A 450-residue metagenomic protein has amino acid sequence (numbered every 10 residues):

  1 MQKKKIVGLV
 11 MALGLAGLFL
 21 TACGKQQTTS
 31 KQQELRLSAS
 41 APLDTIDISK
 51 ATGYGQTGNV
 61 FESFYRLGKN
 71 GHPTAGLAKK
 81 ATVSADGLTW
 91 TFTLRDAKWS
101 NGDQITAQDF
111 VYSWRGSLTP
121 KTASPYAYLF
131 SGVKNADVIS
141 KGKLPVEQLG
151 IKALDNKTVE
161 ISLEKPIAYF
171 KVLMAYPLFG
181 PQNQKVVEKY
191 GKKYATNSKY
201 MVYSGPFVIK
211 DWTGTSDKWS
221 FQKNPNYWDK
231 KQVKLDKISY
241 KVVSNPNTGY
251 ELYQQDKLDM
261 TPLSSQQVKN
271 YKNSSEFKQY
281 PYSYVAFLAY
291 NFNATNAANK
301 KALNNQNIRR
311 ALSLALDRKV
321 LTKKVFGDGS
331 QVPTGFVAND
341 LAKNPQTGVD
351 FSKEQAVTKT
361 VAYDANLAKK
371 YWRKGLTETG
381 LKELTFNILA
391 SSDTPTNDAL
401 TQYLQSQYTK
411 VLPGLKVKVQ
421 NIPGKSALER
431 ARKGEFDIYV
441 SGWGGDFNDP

Functional and structural regions predicted by a protein language model:
S38-A85, T122: N-terminal lobe/hinge region of extracytoplasmic solute-binding protein
A39-G55, L77, F170-G180, N291 (+1 more regions): A structural "hinge/loop" feature
A107-Q108, Y112, N156-E160, L235-K237 (+2 more regions): Alpha-helical secondary-structure segments
Y126-K185: Surface-exposed binding/hinge segments that line and control ligand-binding clefts or catalytic entry sites
I167-Q232, K237, N247: Gly/Pro-rich hinge or "lid" segments in bacterial periplasmic/extracellular proteins
G214-S216, A365, K369-G445: Ligand/substrate-recognition segments at binding pockets and active sites
P225-Y271: Ligand-site clamp/hinge motif
S330-K374, P395-N397: Structural transition elements
